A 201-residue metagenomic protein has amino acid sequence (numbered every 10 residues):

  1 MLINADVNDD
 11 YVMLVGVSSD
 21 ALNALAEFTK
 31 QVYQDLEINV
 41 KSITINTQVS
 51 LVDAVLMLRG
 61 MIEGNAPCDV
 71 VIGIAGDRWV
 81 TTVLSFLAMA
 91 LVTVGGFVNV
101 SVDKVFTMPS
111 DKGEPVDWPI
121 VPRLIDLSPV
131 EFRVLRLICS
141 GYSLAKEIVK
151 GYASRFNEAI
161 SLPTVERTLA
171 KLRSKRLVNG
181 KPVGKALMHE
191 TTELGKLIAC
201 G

Functional and structural regions predicted by a protein language model:
M1-D69, V83-F86, A90-G201: Long, low-complexity, Lys/Arg-enriched
C68-G76: Short N-terminal targeting/anchoring amphipathic segment
W79: Polyanion-engaging groove/track-forming segments
